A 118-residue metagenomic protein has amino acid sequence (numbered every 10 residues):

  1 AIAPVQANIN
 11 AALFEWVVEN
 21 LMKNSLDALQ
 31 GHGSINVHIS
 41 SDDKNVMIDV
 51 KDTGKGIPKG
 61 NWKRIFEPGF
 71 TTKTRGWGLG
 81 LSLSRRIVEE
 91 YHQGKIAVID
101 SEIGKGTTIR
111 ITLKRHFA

Functional and structural regions predicted by a protein language model:
A1-V5: Conserved catalytic submotifs in the C-terminal HATPase_c
A12, E19-N20, N24: Conserved polar catalytic motif of the HATPase_c/GHKL fold
H32-K44: Short beta-strand/loop element within the Bergerat-fold HATPase_c
D52: Acidic ATP/Mg2+-coordinating residue in the GHKL
I57-G69: Short conserved segment of the HATPase_c
G80, S84: Short alpha-helical Gxxx[C/S/T] motif in the catalytic ATP-binding
V88-E89: Detector for a conserved hydrophobic position within an alpha-helical segment of the HATPase_c
H92-D100: Glycine-rich ATP-binding loops of the HATPase_c
